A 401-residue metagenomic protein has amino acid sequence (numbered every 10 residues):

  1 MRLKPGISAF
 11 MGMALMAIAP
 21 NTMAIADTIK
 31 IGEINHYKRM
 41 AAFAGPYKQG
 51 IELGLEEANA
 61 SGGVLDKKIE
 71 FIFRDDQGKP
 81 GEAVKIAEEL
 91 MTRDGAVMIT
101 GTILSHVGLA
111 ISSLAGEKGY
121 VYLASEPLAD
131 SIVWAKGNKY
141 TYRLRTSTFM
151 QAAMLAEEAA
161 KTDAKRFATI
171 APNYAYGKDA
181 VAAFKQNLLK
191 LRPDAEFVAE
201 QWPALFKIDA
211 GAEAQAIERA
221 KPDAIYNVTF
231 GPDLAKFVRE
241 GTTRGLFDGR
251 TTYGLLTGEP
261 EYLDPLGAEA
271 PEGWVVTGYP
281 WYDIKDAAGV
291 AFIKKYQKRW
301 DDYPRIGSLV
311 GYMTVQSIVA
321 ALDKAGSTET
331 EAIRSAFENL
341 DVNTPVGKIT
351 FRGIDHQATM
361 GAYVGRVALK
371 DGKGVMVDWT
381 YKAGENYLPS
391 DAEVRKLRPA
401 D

Functional and structural regions predicted by a protein language model:
M16-A24: C-terminal segment of classical bacterial N-terminal signal peptides
I29, D341, P345-D401: Solvent-exposed, acidic/polar segments of extracytosolic/periplasmic ligand-binding ectodomains
G32-E52, R74-G81, I103-H106, I170-K178 (+2 more regions): Extracytoplasmic "Venus flytrap"
F43-Q49, S61-W134, L144, P203-A210 (+1 more regions): Beta-alpha junction/loop-to-helix N-cap segments that form part of ligand/metal-binding clefts
D76, L123, D130, L205 (+2 more regions): Venus flytrap/periplasmic-binding-protein-like
K85, D130-S131, N138-T243, Y282-A291: Extracellular/periplasmic Venus flytrap/periplasmic-binding protein
L90, D94-I103, L123-S125, A168-A171 (+4 more regions): Periplasmic-binding protein-like
E240-Y312, D323-T328, M376-D401: Extracellular/periplasmic periplasmic-binding protein-like sensory domains
